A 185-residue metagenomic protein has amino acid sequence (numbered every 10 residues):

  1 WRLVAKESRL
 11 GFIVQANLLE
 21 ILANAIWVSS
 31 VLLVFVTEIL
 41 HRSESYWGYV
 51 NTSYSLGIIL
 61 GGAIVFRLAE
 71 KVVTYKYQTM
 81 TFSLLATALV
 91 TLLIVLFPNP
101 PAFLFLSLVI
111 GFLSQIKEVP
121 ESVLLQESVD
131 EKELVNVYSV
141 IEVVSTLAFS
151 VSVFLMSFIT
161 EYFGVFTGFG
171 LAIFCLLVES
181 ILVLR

Functional and structural regions predicted by a protein language model:
W1-V14: Juxtamembrane intracellular "pre-TM" segments in multi-pass secondary transporters
R2, L19-E20, V90, Q126: Amphipathic alpha-helical segments within well-ordered protein domains
A5-S8, I26, S128: Residues at alpha-helix boundaries and short interhelical turns
F12-L22, I141: Alpha-helical segments in transporter systems
L19, A23, V109-F112: Hydrophobic alpha-helical transmembrane segments of multi-pass membrane proteins
E20-S29, F149: Conserved extracellular-gate-facing transmembrane-helix segments in secondary transporters
L32-R185: C-terminal transmembrane bundle of multi-pass solute transporters/carriers
